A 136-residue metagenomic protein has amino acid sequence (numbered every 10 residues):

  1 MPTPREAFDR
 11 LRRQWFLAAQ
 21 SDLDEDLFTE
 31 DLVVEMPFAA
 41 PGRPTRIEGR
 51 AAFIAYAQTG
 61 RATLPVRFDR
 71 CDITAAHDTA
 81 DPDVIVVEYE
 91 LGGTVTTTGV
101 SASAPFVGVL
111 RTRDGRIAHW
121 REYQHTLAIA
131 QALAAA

Functional and structural regions predicted by a protein language model:
M1, G42-R46, G99: Alpha-helix initiation/capping motif
M1-D31, T63: Short acidic-aromatic low-complexity motifs
P2, Q58-A136: A beta-strand edge to alpha-helix "cap/lid" segment located at domain peripheries
A7-L11, A52-Y56, V87: C-terminal ligand-sensing/allosteric alpha-helical core of TetR-family HTH transcriptional regulators
R13-D24, R50, D69-C71, T94: Phosphate-binding glycine-rich loops and adjacent basic patches that engage nucleotide phosphates, nucleic-acid
Q14, R43, H119: Short, flexible active-site loop motifs that bind/organize anionic cofactors or intermediates
L23-E25, L32, G49, F53 (+3 more regions): Hydrophobic pocket/interface hotspot
E25, T29-H77, P82-D83: A solvent-exposed, acidic/Ser-Thr-rich amphipathic alpha-helical stretch
